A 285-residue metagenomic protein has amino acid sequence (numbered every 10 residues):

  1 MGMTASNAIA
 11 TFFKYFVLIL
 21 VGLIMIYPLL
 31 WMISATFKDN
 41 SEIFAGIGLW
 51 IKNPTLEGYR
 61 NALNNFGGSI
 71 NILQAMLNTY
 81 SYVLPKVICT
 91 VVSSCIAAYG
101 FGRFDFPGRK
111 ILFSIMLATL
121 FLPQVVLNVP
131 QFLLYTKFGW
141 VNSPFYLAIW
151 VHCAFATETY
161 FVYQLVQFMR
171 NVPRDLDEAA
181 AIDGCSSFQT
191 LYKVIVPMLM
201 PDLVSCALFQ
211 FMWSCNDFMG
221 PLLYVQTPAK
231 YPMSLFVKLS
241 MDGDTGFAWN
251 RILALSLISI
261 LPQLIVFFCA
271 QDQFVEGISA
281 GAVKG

Functional and structural regions predicted by a protein language model:
M3-G285: A structural signal for multi-pass alpha-helical bundles of membrane permease subunits that mediate small-molecule
